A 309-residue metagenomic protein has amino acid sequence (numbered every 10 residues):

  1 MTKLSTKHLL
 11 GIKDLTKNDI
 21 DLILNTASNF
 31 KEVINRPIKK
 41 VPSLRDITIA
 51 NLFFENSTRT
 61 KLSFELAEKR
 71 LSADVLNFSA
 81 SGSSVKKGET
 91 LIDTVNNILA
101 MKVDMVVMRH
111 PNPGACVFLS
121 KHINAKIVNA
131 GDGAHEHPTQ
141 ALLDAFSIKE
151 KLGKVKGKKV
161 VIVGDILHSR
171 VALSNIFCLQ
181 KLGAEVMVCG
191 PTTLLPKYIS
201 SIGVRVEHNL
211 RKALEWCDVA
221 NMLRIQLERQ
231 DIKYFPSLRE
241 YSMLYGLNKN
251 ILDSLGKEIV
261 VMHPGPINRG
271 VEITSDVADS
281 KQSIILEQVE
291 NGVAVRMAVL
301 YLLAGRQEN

Functional and structural regions predicted by a protein language model:
M1-L66: Positively charged, low-complexity intrinsically disordered leader regions
I38, P42-F146, R269: Phosphate/diphosphate ligand-binding glycine-rich loop within oxidoreductases
L44-I49, K156-V160, E258: Phosphate-coordination loops involved in phosphoryl transfer and adenosine-cofactor binding
F54-L66, E150-L223: Glycine-rich phosphate/diphosphate-binding loop of Rossmann-like nucleotide-binding domains
A125, G183-E185, S254-V260: A short helix->loop->beta-strand "cap" motif at the edges of active sites that frequently abuts
I199-D276: Rossmann-like adenosine-cofactor binding region
E258-I259, P264-N309: Adenosine-phosphate binding glycine-rich loop
